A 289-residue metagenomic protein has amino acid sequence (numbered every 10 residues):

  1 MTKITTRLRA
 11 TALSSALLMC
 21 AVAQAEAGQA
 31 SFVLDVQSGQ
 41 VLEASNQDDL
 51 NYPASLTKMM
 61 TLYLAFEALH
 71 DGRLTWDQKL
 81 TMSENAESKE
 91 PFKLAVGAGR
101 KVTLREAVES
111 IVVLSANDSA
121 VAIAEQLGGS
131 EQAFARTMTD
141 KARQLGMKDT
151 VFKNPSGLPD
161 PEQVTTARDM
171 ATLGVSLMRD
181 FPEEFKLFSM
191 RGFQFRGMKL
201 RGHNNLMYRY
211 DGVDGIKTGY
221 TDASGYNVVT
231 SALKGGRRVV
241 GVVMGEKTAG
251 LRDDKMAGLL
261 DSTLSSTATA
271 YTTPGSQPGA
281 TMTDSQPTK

Functional and structural regions predicted by a protein language model:
T2, D48-Y52, Y63, D77-L80 (+5 more regions): A generic short-segment signal for beta-strand/edge and adjacent turn/coil regions
T2-A12: Bacterial N-terminal signal peptides that target proteins for export
T5-R7, E26, A30, E90 (+3 more regions): Hydrophobic alpha-helical context, especially transmembrane and signal-peptide helices
L8-A10, M59, R238: Hydrophobic alpha-helical segments, especially transmembrane helices and their immediate juxtamembrane helical caps
T11-A21: Bacterial N-terminal signal peptides
A12, D35-V36, Q194, Y210: Short, positively charged
M19-A167, M178: Active-site-adjacent loops and short helices of periplasmic peptidoglycan-processing enzymes
M147-V151, P155, P159-K289: Domain-terminus/edge residues, biased toward the C-terminal soluble/receptor-binding domains of extracytoplasmic
